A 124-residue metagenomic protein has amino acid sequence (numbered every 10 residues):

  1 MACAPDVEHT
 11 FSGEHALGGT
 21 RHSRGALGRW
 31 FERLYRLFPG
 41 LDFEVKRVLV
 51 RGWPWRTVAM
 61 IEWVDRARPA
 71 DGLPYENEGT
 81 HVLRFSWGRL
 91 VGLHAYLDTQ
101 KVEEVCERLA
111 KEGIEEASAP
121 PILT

Functional and structural regions predicted by a protein language model:
M1-T124: C-terminal and inter-domain tail/linker signature
